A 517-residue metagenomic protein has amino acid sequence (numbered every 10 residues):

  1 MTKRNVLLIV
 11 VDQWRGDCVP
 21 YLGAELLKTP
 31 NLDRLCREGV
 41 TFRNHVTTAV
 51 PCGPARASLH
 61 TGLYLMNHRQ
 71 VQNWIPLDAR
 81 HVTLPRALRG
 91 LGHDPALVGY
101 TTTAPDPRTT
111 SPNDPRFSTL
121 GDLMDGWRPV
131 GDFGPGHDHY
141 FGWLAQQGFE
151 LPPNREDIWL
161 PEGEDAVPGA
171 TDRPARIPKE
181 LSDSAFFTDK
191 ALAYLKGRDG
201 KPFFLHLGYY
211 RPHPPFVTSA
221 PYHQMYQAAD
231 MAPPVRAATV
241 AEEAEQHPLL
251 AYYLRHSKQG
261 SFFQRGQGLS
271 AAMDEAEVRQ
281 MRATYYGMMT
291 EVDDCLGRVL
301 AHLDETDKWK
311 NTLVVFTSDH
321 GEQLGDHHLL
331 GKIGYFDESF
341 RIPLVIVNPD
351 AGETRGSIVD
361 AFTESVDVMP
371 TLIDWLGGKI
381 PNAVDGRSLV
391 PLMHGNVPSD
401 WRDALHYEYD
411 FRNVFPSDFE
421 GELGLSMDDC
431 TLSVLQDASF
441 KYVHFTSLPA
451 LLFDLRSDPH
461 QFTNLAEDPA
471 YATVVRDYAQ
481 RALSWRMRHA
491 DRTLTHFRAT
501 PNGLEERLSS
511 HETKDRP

Functional and structural regions predicted by a protein language model:
M1-H444, A450, P459-Q480, R507-P517: Formylglycine-dependent sulfatase
F453: Extracellular C-type lectin-like domains
A472-H496: A contiguous, mid-protein "functional segment" used to position or interact with cofactors/ions or partner subunits
D491-L508: Short, charged, surface-exposed hinge/linker loops at domain edges that act as mobile lids or interdomain connectors
